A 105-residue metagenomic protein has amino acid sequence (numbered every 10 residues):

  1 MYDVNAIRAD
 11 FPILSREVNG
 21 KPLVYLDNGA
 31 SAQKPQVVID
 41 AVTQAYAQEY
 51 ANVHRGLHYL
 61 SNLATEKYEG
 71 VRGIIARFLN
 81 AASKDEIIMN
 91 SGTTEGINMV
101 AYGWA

Functional and structural regions predicted by a protein language model:
M1-A105: Pyridoxal 5′-phosphate
